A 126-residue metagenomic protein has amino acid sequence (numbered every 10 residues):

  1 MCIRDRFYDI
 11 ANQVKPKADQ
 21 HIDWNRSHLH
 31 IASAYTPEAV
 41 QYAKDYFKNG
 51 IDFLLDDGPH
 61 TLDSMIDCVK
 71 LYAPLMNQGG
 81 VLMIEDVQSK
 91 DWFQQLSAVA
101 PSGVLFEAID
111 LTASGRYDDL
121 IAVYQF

Functional and structural regions predicted by a protein language model:
M1-I3: Short, small-residue-biased leader/transition segments that mark boundaries at the very start of proteins
Y8: The conserved SAM/SAH-binding core of class I Rossmann-like methyltransferase domains, concentrating on the hydrophobic
A11: Conserved SAM/SAH-binding beta-strand->alpha-helix loop
V14-S27: Short, conserved SAM-binding/catalytic segment of Class I S-adenosyl-L-methionine-dependent methyltransferases
Q20-D23, F47, L96-A100: Alpha-helix C-terminal capping segments
S27-D91: Active-site segment flanking the S-adenosylmethionine/decSAM binding pocket in AdoMet-dependent transferases
L62-F126: C-terminal substrate-binding/active-site "lid" region of AdoMet-derived donor-dependent transferases
